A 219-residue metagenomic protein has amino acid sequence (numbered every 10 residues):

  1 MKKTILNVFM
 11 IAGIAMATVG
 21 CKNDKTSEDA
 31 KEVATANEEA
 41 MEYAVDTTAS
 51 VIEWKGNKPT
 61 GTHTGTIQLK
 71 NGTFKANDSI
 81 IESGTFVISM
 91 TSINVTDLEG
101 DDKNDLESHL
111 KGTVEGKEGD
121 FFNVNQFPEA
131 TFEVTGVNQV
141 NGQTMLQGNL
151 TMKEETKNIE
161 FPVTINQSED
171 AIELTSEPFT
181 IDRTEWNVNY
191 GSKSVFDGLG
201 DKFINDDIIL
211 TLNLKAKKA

Functional and structural regions predicted by a protein language model:
M1-V19: Sec-dependent bacterial lipoprotein signal peptides
C21-A219: Low-complexity, acidic/polar, glycine-enriched regions of mature
